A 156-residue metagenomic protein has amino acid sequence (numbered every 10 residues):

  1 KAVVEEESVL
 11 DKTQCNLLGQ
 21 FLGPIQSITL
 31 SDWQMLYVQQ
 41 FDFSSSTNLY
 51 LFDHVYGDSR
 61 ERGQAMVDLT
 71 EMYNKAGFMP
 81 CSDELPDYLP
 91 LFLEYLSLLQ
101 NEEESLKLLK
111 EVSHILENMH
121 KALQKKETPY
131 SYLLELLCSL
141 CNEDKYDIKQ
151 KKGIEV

Functional and structural regions predicted by a protein language model:
K1-L89, E94-V156: Charged, alpha-helix-forming regions
